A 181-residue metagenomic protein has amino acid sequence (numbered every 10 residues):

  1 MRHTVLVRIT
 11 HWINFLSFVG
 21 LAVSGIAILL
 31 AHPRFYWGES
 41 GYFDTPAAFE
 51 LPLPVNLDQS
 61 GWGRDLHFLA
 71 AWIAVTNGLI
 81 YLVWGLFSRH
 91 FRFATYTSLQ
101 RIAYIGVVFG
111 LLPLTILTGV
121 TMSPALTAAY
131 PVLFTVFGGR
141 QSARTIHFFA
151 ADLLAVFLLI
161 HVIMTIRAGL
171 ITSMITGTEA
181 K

Functional and structural regions predicted by a protein language model:
M1-K181: Membrane-embedded alpha-helical bundles that constitute the cytochrome b-like, heme-associated redox core of multi-pass
